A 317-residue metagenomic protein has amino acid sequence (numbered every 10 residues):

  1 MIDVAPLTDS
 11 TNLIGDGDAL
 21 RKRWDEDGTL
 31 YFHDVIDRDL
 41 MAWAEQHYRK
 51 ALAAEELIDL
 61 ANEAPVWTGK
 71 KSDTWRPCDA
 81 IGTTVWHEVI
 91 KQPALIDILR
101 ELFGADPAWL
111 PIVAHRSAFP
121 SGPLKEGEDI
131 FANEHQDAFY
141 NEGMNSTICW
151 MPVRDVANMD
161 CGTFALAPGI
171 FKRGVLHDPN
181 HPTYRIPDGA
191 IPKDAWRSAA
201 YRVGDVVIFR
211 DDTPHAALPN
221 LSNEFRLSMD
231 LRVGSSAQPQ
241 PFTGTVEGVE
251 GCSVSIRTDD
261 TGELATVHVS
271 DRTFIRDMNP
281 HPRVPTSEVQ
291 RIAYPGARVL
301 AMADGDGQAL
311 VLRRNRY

Functional and structural regions predicted by a protein language model:
M1-D27, H33-E134, Y140: Non-heme Fe(II)-dependent double-stranded beta-helix
M1-S10, L57-A61, P179, V206 (+3 more regions): Non-heme Fe(II)/2-oxoglutarate
I2, V156-L218: Double-stranded beta-helix
F139-M159, V203, R232-S235: Short, conserved beta-strand element in jelly-roll/cupin
R185-P192, R276-V284: Short, structured beta-strand/loop micro-motifs enriched in basic residues and often containing a Trp
Q240-T266, M278-Y317: Short, flexible, surface-exposed loop segments at domain boundaries
